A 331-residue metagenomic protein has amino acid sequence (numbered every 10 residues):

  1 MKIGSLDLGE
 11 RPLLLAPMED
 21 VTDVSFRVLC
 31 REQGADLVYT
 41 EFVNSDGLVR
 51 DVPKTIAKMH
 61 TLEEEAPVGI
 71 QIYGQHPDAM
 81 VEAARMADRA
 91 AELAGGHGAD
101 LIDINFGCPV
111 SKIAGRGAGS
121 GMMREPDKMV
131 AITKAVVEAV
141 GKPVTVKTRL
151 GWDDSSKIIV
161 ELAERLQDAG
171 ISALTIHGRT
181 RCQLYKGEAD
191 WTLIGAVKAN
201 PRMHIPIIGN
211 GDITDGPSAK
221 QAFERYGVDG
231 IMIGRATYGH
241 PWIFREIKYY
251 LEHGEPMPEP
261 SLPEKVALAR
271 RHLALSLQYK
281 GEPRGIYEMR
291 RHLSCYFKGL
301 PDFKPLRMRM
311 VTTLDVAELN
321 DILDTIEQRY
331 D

Functional and structural regions predicted by a protein language model:
M1-G4, G9, L13, E19 (+7 more regions): Alpha/beta catalytic cores of nucleotide-metabolism and tRNA/nucleoside-modifying enzymes
K2-G4, G9, M18-L93: Glycine-rich, positively charged N-terminal anion/phosphate-binding segment
I3, M59, M122-M123, Y185: Short clusters of hydrophobic/aromatic residues that line enzyme substrate/ligand-binding pockets
L13-A16, V38-T40, V68-I72, I102 (+4 more regions): Hydrophobic faces of well-ordered beta-strands that scaffold small-molecule active sites in alpha/beta enzyme cores
M18, M80, F106, M122-M123 (+1 more regions): Methionine-biased hydrophobic packing positions in alpha-helices, especially within tandem helical repeat solenoids
M18-D20, V43-S45, Y73-Q75, G107-P109 (+4 more regions): Active-site beta-loop-alpha junctions enriched in small/polar residues
V81-A118, D127-I205: Alpha/beta enzyme core
